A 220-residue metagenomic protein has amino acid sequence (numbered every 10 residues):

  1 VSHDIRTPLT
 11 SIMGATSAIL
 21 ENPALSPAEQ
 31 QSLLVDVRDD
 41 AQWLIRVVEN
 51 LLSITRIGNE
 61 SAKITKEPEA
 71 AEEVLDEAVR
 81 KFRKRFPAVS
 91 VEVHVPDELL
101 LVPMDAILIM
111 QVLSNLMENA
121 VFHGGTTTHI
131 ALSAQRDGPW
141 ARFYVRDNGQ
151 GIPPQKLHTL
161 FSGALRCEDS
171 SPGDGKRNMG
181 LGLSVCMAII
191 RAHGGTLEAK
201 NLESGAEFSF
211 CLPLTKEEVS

Functional and structural regions predicted by a protein language model:
L20-P27: Short acidic helix/loop segment immediately C-terminal to the autophosphorylated histidine in two-component histidine
D39-L44: Short alpha-helical segment of the dimerization/phosphotransfer core of two-component systems
T65-P68, S90-L100: Conserved catalytic submotifs in the C-terminal HATPase_c
A71, G151-T159: Short helix N-cap motif at coil->helix boundaries in the Bergerat
A120-V121: Short helix-loop "hinge" at the ATP-lid/N-box region of the Bergerat-fold HATPase_c
